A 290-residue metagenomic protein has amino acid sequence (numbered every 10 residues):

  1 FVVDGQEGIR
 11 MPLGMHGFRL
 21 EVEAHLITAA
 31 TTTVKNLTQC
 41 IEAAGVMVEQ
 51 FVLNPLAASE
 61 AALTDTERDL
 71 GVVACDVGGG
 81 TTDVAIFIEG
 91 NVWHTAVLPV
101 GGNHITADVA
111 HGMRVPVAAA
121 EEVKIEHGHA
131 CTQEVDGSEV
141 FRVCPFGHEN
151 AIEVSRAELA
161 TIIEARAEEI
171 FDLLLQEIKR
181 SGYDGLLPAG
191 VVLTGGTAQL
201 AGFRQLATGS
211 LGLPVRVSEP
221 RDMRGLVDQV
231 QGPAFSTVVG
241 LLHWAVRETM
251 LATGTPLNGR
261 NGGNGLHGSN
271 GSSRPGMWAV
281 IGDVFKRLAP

Functional and structural regions predicted by a protein language model:
F1-A74, M113-A160, S181-D184, M223-V227 (+2 more regions): Nucleotide/phosphate-binding catalytic cleft detector across ATP-hydrolyzing and phosphate-transferring enzymes
R19-E21, I88-V92, Y183-A189: Short, surface-exposed connector motifs at secondary-structure boundaries
A29-A30, H129-C131, L186-S210: Glycine-rich phosphate-binding loops at beta-strand->alpha-helix junctions
L63-H94, V109, L241: Gly/Thr-rich phosphate-binding beta-strand-loop-beta motif of the actin/hexokinase/Hsp70
E67-R68, K179, L206-G212: Short, solvent-exposed amphipathic alpha-helical segments in soluble enzyme and RNA/protein-processing domains
W93-T95, N103, A107-D108, S155-A160 (+2 more regions): Short beta-alpha connecting loops at secondary-structure transitions that line or flank enzyme active sites
F171, L175-G190: Phosphate/pyrophosphate-binding loops at sites that engage ATP/ADP/AMP, CoA/4′-phosphopantetheine, polyphosphate
S210-V238: Conserved phosphate-binding/catalytic loops in two-lobed NTP-binding clefts
